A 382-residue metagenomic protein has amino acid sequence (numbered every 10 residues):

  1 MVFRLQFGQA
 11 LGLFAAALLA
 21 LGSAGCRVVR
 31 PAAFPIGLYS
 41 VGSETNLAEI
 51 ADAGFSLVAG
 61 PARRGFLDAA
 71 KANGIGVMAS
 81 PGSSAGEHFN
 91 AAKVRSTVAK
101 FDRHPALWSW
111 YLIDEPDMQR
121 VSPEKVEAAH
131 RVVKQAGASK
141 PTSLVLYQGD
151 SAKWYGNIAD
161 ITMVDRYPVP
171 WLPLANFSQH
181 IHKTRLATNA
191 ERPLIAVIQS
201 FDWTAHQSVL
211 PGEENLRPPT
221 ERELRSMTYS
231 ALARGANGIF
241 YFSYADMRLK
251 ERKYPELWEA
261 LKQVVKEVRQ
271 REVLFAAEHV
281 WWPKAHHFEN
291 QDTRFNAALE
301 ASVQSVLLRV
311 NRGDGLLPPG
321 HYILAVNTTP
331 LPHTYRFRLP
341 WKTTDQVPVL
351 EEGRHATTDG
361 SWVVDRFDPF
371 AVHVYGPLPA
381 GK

Functional and structural regions predicted by a protein language model:
M1-F7: N-terminal secretory signal peptides that target proteins for export/translocation
F7-A10, S305: Intrinsic disorder/low-complexity segments enriched in polar/small residues
Q9-G22: Bacterial N-terminal signal peptides
C26-K382: Glycan-processing catalytic domains of CAZymes
